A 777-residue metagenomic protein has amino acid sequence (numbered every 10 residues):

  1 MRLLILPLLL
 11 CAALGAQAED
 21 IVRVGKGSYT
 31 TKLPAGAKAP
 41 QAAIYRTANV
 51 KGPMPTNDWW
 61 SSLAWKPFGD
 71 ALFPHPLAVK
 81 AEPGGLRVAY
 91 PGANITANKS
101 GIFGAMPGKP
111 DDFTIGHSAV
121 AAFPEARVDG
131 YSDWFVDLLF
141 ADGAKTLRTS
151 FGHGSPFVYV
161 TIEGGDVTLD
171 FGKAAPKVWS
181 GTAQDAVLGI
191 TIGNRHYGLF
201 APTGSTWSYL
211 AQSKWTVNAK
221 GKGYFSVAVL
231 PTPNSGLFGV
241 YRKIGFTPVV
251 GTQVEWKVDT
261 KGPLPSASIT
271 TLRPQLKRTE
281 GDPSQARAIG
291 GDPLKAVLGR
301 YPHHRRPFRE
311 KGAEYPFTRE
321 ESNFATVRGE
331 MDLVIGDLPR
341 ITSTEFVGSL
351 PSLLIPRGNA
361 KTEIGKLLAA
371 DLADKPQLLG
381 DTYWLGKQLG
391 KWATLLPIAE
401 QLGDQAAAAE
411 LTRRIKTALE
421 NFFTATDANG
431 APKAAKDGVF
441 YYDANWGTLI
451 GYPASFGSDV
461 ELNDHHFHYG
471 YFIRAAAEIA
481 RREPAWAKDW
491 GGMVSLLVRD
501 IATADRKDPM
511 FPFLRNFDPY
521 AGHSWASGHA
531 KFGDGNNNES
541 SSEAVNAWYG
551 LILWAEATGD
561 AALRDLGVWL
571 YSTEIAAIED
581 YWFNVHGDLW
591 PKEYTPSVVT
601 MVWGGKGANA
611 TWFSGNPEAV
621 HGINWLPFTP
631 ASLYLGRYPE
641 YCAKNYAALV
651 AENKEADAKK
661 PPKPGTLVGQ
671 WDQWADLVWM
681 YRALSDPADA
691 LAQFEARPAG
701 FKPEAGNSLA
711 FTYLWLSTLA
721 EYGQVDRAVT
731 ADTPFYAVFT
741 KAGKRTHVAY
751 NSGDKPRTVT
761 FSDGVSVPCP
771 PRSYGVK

Functional and structural regions predicted by a protein language model:
M1-L4: Positively charged n-region of N-terminal signal peptides that target proteins for export
L8-A16: Hydrophobic h-region of N-terminal signal peptides that target proteins for export in Gram-negative bacteria
E19-P453, D459-D464, A504, D508-D518 (+2 more regions): Ser/Thr/Asn(+Pro)-rich, low-complexity disordered segments
L379-A399, D459-V498, S540-W548: Aromatic-rich carbohydrate-recognition surfaces in CAZymes
A399-A406, I479-D489, L551-D565: Inter-helical turn/loop segments and adjacent helix faces that build the functional surface of alpha-helical bundle
G491-I501, L563-E574, I578: Short secondary-structure subsegments characteristic of cysteine-rich extracellular domains
P509-F511, G522-H529: Extended helix-rich, non-globular scaffold segments
